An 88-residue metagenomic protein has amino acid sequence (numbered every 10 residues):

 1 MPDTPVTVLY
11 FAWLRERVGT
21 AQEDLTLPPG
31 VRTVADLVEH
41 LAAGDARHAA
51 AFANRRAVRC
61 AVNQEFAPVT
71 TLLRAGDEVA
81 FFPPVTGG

Functional and structural regions predicted by a protein language model:
M1-G87: Ubiquitin-like/PB1-type beta-grasp interaction modules and other compact soluble beta-rich domains
